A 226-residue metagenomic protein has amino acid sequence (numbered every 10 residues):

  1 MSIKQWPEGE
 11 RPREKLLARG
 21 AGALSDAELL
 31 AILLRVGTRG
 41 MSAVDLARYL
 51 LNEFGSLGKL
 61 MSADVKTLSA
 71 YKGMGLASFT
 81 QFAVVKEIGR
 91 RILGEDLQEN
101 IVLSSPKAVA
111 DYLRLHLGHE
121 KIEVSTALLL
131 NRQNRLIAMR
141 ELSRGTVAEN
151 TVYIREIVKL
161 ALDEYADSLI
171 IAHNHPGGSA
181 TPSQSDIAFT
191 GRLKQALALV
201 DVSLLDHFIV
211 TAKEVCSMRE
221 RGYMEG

Functional and structural regions predicted by a protein language model:
M1-L33, T38: Charged, compositionally biased N-terminal leader segments and the immediate start of the first structured element
A21, S56-Y71: A short amphipathic alpha-helix within small helical-bundle interaction modules
D26-A27, A31-S62, T80-E95, E164: Amphipathic, charged-and-aliphatic alpha-helical interface segments that function as noncatalytic docking
G89-A110: Long, charged amphipathic helices and adjacent flexible linkers at domain junctions
S125-L129, D206-I209: Short beta-strand scaffold segments in enzyme catalytic cores
R144, G191-G226: Divalent-metal-activated hydrolytic enzyme cores
R144-S185: Short HxH-centered metal-ligating active-site micro-motif
